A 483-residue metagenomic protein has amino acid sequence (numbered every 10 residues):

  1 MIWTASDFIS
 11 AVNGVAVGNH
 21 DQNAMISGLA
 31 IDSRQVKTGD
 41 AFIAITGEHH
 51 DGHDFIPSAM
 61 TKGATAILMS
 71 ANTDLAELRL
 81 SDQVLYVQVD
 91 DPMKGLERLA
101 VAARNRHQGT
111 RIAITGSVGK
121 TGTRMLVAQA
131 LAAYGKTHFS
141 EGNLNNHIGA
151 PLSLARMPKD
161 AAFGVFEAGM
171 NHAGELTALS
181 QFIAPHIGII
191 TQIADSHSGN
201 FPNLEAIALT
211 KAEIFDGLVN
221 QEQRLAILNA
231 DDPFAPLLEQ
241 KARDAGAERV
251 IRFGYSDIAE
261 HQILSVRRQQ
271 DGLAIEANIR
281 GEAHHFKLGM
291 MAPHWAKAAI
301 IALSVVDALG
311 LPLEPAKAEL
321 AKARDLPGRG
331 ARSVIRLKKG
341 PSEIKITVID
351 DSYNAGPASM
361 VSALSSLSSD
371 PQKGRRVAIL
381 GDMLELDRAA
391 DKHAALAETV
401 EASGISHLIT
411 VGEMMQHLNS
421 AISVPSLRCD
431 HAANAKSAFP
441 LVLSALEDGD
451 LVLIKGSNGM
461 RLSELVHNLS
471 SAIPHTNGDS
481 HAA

Functional and structural regions predicted by a protein language model:
M1-V17, T38-A41, D51, M125 (+7 more regions): ATP-dependent carboxylate-amine ligase
I2-T115, G122-A133, A155, R329-A331 (+2 more regions): Short, basic phosphate-binding NTP loop
F8, D40, A59, L99 (+14 more regions): Residue-level signal for inorganic ion chemistry
S10-V12, M93-A230, P236-A247, S444 (+1 more regions): Phosphate-binding loop of NTP-binding sites
I56, M60-T61, Q181, V219 (+1 more regions): Non-catalytic positions within long, well-ordered alpha-helices that form the structural scaffold/packing of enzyme
K62-T65, D82-V84, L218-L225, A245-R249 (+2 more regions): A short helix->loop->beta-strand "cap" motif at the edges of active sites that frequently abuts
T65-A71, Q192, I227-A230, V377-G381 (+1 more regions): Short internal beta-strands
M69-A76, D231-P233, Y255, G412-Q416 (+1 more regions): Short, polar loop motifs at secondary-structure junctions
